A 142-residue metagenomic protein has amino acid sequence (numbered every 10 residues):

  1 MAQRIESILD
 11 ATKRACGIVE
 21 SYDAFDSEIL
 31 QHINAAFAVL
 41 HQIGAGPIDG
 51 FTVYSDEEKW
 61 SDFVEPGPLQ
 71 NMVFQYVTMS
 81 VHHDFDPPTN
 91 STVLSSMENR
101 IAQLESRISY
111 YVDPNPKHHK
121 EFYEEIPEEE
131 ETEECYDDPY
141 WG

Functional and structural regions predicted by a protein language model:
M1-I18, C135-D137, W141-G142: Short, intrinsically disordered N-terminal pre-domain segments
A2, S21-Y22, R100, L104-E105: Short, Lys/Arg-rich flexible segments
A2-I5, Y22-L30, Q70-F74, S91-L94: Alpha-helix N-cap/helix-initiation sites
D23-A45, D56-G67: Amphipathic alpha-helical segments that form the core helices of the histone-fold
L40-P47, D84, P88: Amphipathic alpha-helical interaction segments
Y54, W60-G142: Short loop/turn elements at secondary-structure junctions
